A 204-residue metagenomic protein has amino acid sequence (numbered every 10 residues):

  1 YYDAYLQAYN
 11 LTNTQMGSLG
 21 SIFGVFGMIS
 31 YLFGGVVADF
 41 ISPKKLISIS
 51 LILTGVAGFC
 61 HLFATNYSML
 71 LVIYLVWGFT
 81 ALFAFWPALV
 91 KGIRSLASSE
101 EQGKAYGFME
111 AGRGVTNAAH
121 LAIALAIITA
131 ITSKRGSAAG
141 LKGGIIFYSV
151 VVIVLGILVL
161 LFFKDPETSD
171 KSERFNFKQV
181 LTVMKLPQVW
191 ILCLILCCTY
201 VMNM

Functional and structural regions predicted by a protein language model:
Y1, K185-N203: Pair of pore-lining "gating" transmembrane helices in MFS-fold secondary transporters
S18-V36: Central cavity-lining transmembrane alpha-helices of secondary-active solute carriers, predominantly the Major
K44-I47: Primarily marks hydrophobic transmembrane alpha-helices of the MFS/SLC 12-helix fold
I52-N66: C-terminal ends and interior cores of transmembrane alpha-helices in multi-pass membrane transporters/permeases
I73-G112: Cytoplasmic helix-loop-helix junction between adjacent transmembrane helices in 12-TM secondary transporters
G103-T129: Glycine-rich segments within core transmembrane alpha-helices of 12-TM secondary carriers
A124-L125, S149-S169: C-terminal membrane-cytosol helix-exit motif in multi-pass small-molecule transporters
D165-L192: Juxtamembrane intracellular "pre-TM" segments in multi-pass secondary transporters
